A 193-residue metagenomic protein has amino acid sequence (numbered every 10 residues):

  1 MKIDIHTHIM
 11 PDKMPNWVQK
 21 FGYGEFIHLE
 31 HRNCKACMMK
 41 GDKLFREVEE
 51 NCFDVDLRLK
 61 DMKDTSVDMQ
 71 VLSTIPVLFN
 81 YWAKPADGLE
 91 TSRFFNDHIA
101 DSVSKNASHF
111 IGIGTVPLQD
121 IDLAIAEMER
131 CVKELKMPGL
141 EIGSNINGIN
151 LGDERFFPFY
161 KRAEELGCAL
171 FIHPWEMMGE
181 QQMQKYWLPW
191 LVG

Functional and structural regions predicted by a protein language model:
M1-G193: Helix-coil boundary/capping segments in enzymes
